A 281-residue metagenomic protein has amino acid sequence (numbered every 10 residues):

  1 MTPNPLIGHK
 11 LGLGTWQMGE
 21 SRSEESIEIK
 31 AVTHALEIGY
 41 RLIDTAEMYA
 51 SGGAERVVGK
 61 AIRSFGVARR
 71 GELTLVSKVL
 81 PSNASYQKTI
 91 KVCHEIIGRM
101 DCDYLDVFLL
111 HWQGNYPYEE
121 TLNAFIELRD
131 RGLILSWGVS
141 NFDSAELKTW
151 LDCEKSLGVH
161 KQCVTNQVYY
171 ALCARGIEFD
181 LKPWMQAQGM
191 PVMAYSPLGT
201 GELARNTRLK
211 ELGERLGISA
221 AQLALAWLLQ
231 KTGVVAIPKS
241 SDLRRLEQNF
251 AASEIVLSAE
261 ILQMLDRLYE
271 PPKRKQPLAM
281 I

Functional and structural regions predicted by a protein language model:
M1-L73, I281: N-terminal binding-site loop/beta-alpha segment at the start of enzyme catalytic domains that lines or forms
G14-S26, S77-Q87, H111, Y116: Active-site mouth loops of central-metabolism enzymes
R22-L36, S85-M100, E120-T121, L147-L151: Short, acidic/polar
I38, R99-M100, G132, Q188: Structural motif
Y40, C102-L105, I134, G233: A structural motif
R69-N83, V107-H111, N141, N166-Y170: A short, structured active-site edge motif that brings together acidic residues
T89-L110, L128-R131: CE4/NodB-like, metal-dependent polysaccharide N-deacetylase domain that modifies extracellular/periplasmic N-acetylated
Q113-I281: Beta/alpha (TIM)-barrel catalytic core signal, keyed to glycine-rich beta->alpha loops juxtaposed to Asp/Glu that bind
